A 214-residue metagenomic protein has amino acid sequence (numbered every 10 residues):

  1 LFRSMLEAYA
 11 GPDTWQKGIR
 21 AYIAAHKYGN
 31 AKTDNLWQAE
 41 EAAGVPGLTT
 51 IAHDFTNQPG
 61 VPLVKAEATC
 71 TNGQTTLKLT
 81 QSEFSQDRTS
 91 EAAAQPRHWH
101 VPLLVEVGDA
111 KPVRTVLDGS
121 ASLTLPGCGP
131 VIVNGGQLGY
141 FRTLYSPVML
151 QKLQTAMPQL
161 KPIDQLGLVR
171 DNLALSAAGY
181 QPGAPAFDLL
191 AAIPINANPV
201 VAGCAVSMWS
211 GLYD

Functional and structural regions predicted by a protein language model:
L1-F2: Short, small-residue-biased leader/transition segments that mark boundaries at the very start of proteins
M5-K17, A24-D214: Non-catalytic accessory/interaction domains
